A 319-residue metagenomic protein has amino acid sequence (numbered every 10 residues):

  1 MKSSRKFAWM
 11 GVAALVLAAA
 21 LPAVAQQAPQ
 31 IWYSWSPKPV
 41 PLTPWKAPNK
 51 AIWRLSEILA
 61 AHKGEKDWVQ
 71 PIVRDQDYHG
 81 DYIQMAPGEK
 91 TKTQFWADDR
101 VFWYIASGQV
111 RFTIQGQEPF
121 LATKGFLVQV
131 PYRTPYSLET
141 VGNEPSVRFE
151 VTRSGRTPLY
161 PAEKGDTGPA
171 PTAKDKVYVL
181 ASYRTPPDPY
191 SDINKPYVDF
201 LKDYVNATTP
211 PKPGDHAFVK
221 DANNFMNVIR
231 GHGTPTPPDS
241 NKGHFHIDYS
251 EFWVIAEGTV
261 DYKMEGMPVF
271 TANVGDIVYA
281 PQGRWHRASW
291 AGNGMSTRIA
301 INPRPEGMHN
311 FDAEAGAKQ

Functional and structural regions predicted by a protein language model:
M1-G11: Bacterial N-terminal signal peptides that target proteins for export
M10-A20: Bacterial N-terminal signal peptides
A25-H79, K92-T93, Y160-R230, T234-T236 (+2 more regions): A short, N-terminal "cap"/entry segment at the start of jelly-roll beta-barrel domains of the cupin/DSBH fold
Q70-I72, T91-A97, I114, E139-T140 (+5 more regions): Short histidine-centered beta-strand/loop micro-motifs that create catalytic or ligand/metal-coordination sites
D81, K92, V101, E118 (+5 more regions): Short, conserved secondary-structure segments in the cores of folded domains
Q84-A86, F95-F112, G231, F245-D261: Short, conserved beta-strand element in jelly-roll/cupin
G116-Y132, G266-Q282: Short acidic-glycine-tyrosine-enriched beta hairpin
Y132-L159, Q282-M308: Ligand-binding loop in jelly-roll beta-barrel domains
